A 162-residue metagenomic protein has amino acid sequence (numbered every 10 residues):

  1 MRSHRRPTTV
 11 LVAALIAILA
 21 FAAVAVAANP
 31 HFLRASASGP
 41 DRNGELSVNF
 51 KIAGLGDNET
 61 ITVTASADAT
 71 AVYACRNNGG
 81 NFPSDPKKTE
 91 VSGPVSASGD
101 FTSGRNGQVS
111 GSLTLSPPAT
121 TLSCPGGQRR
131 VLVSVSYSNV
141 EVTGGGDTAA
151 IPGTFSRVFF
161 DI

Functional and structural regions predicted by a protein language model:
R2, L15, V158-F159: Long, low-complexity intrinsically disordered regions enriched in Ser/Thr, Asp/Glu, Pro/Gly
R2-V12: Bacterial N-terminal signal peptides that target proteins for export
H4, V24-A27: Mixed-charge, low-complexity intrinsically disordered regions
L11-A22: Bacterial N-terminal signal peptides
A27-I162: Mature extracytoplasmic or otherwise solvent-exposed domains
